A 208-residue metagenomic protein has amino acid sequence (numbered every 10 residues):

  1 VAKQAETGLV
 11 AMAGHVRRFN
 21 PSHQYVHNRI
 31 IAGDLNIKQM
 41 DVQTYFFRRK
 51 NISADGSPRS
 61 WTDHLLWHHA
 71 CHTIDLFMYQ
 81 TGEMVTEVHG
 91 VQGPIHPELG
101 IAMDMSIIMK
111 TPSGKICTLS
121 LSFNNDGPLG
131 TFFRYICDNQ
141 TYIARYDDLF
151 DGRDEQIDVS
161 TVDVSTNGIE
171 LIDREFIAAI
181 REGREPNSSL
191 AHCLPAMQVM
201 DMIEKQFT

Functional and structural regions predicted by a protein language model:
V1-V10: Rossmann-fold NAD(P)-binding glycine/threonine-rich loop
E6, P112, E175-T208: C-terminal helix-rich "cap/oligomerization" subdomain common to oxidoreductases
L9-A13, R17-V91, H96-P97: Predominantly a Rossmann-like dinucleotide-binding segment in NAD(P)-dependent oxidoreductases
S22-H23, T73-I74, I169-I177, M200: A general structural signal for well-ordered alpha-helical segments in protein cores
H23-Y25, R49-G56, G100-M103, T131-F132 (+2 more regions): Short aromatic-enriched loop/helix-cap "lid" or pocket-rim segments at secondary-structure transitions that line
W61-W67, V159-N167: A short glycine-threonine-serine/GTX helix/turn-capping micro-motif
H68-D148, R174-R184: Contiguous beta-strand/loop segments that form the cofactor/metal-binding neighborhood of enzyme cores
V162-R174, S188: Active-site loop of classical SDR/Rossmann-like NAD(P)-dependent oxidoreductases, centered on the catalytic Tyr-X3-Lys
